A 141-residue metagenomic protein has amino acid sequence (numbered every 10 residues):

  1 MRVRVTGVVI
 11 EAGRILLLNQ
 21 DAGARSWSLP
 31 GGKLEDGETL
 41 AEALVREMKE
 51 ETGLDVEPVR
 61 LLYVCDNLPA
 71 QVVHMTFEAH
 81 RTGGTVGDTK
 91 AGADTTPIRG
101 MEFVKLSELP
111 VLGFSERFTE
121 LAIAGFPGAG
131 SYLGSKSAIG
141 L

Functional and structural regions predicted by a protein language model:
M1, R25, Q71-V73: Residue-level preference for beta-strand/loop junctions
M1-I15, K33, V64: Conserved N-terminal beta-strand and adjoining loop/helix that marks the start of the Nudix/MutT-like hydrolase domain
I10-I15, G23-A24, E35, L68-A70 (+1 more regions): Short, charged/polar surface micro-motifs in flexible loops or helix N-caps
E11-E50, L54: Conserved Nudix-box catalytic region and its N-terminal flanking loop in Nudix hydrolases and closely related
A24-W27, T95-L141: Nudix hydrolase/Nudix homology domain
D55-Y63: A short coil-to-beta-strand element that immediately follows conserved catalytic motifs
D66-D88, E102-L106, R117, L121-G128: Active-site-adjacent beta-strand/loop module that shapes the phosphate/pyrophosphate-binding cleft
